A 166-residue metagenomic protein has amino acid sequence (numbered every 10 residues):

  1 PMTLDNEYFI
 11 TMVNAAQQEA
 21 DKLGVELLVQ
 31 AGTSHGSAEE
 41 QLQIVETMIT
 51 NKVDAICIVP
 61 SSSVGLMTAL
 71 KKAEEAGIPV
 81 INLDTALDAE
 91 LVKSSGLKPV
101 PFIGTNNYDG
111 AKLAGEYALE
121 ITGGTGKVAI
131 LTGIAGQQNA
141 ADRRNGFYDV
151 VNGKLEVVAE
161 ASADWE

Functional and structural regions predicted by a protein language model:
P1-E166: A residue-level marker of the well-folded mature domains of exported/periplasmic proteins
